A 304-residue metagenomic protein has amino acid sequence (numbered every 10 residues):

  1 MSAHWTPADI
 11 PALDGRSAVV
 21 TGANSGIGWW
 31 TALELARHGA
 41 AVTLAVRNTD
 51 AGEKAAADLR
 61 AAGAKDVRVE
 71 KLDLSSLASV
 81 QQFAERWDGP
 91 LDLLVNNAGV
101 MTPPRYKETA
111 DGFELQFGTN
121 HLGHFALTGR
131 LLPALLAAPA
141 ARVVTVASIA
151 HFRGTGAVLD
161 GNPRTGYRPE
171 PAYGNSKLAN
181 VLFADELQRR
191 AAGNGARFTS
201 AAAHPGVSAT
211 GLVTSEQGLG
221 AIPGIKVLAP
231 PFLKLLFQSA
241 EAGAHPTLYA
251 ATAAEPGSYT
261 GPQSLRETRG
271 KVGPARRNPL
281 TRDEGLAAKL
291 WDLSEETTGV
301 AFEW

Functional and structural regions predicted by a protein language model:
M1-L219, T297-W304: Rossmann-fold NAD(P)H-dependent dehydrogenase/reductase core
M1-W5, G270-L280: Short, contiguous pre-domain boundary segments
H38, T102, P169-E170, A229 (+2 more regions): Residues at structural and domain junctions
L44, L72, L235, P279-R282: Pocket-edge positions in alpha/beta enzyme catalytic cores
S76, D160, T252-A253, D283: Polar helix-capping/helix-linker motif
P163-R164, G220-P231: A short C-terminal helix-loop "cap" of Rossmann-like NAD(P)-dependent dehydrogenase/epimerase domains
S176, V227-A275, E284-A288, D292: C-terminal helical subdomain
N278-W304: C-terminal amphipathic/interface module of NAD(P)-dependent oxidoreductases and related NAD-binding regulators
